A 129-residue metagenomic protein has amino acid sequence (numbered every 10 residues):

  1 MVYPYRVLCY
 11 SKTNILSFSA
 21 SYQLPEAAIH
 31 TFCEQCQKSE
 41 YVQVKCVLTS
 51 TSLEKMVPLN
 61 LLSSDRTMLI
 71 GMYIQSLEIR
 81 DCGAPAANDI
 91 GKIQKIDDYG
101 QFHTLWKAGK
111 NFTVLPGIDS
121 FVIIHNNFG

Functional and structural regions predicted by a protein language model:
M1-F18, Q37: Short aromatic-glycine-(Arg/Gly/Cys) micro-motifs in beta-strand/loop hairpins
V2, R6-V7, H30-C33, Q43 (+1 more regions): Mature extracytoplasmic/luminal segments of secretory-pathway proteins
P4, L59-S63, T67-G129: Basic/aromatic-rich interaction segments and small domains that mediate binding to polyanionic partners
T13-I15, S52, K107-G109: Glycine-centered tight beta-turn/hairpin loop motif at sheet-sheet or coil-to-beta transitions
L16, E34-L59: Short, mixed-charge low-complexity intrinsically disordered segments
S17-Q37, I90-K95: Short, flexible N-terminal segments of the mature chain
F18-L24, S52-L59, T113-I118: Short amphipathic beta-strand/extended segments with alternating polar/hydrophobic composition
